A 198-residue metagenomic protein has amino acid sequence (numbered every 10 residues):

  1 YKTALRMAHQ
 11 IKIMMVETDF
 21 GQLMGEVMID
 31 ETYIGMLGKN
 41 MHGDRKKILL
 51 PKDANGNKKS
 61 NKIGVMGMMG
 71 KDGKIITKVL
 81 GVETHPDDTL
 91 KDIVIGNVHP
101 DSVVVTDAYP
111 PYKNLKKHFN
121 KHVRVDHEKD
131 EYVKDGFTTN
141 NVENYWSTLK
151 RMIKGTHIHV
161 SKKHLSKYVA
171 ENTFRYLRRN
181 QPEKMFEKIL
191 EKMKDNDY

Functional and structural regions predicted by a protein language model:
Y1-Y198: Residue-level recognition of single "structural anchor" positions that define or cap local secondary structure
